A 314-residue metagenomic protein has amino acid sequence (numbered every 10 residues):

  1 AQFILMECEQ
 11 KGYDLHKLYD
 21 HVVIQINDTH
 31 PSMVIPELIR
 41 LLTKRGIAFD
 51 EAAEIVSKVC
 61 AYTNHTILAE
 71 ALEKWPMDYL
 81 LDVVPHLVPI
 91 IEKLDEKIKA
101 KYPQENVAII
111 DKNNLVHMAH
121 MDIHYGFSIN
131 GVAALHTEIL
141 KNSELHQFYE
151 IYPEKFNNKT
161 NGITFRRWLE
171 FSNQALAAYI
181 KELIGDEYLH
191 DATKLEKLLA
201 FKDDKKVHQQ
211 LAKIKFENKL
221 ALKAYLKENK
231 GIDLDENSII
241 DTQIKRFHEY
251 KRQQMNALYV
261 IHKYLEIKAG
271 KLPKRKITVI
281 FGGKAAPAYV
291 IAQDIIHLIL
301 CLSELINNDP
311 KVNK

Functional and structural regions predicted by a protein language model:
A1-K314: A conserved ligand/cofactor-binding region detector
